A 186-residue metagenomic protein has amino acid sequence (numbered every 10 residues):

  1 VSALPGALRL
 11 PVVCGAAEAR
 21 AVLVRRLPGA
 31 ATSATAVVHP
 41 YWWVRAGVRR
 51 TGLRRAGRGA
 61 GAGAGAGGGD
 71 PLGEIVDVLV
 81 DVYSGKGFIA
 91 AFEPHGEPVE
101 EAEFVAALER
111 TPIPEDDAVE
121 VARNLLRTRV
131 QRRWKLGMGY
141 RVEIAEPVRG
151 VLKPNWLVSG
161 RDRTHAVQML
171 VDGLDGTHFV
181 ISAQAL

Functional and structural regions predicted by a protein language model:
V1-A166, A183-A185: Charged, low-complexity helical/coil segments in non-catalytic cytosolic or luminal regions
R161, D172-G173: Short, acidic, Ser/Thr-enriched surface-loop or helix-capping motifs
T177-H178: Hydrophobic "anchor" residues
